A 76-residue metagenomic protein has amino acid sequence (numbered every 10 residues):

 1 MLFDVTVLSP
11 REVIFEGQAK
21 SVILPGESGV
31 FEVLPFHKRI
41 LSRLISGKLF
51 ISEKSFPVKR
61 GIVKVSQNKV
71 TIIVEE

Functional and structural regions predicted by a protein language model:
L2-E76: Compact, glycine-rich, soluble single-domain proteins
